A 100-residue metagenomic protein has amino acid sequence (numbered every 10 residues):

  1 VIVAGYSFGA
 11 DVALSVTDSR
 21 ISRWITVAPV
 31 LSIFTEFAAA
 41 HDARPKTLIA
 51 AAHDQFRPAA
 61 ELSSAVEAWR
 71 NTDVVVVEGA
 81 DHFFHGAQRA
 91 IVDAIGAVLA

Functional and structural regions predicted by a protein language model:
A4-A13: Gly/Ala-rich beta-loop-alpha elbow adjacent to hydrolase catalytic centers
Y6, I25-T35, A51-H53: Active-site nucleophile loop of the alpha/beta-hydrolase fold
V12-V16, T35: Hydrolases whose catalytic domains are alpha/beta-hydrolase-1, hotdog thioesterase, or metallo-beta-lactamase-like
D42-A43, T47-A50, D54: Short beta-strand/loop motif that positions the catalytic acidic residue of the alpha/beta-hydrolase fold
A52-R57, H82-F83: Acidic catalytic loop of the alpha/beta-hydrolase fold
R57-E67: Short alpha-helix in the alpha/beta-hydrolase fold that links the catalytic acid
E67-F83: Catalytic histidine neighborhood in serine/cysteine hydrolases with alpha/beta-hydrolase-type architecture
H85-L99: Post-His helix in hydrolase/transferase enzymes
